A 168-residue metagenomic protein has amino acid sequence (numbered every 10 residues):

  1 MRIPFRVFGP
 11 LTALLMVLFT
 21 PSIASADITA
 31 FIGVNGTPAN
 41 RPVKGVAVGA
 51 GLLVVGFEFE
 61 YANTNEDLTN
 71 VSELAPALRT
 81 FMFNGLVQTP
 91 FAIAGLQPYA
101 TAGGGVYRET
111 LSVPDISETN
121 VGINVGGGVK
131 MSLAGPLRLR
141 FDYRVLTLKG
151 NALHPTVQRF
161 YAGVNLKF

Functional and structural regions predicted by a protein language model:
M1-D27: Cleavable N-terminal export/targeting peptides
M16-F19, G36, G104: Local alpha-helix boundary/kink/capping signal
S25-V34, P98-A102: Transmembrane beta-strand segments of Gram-negative outer membrane beta-barrel proteins
I32-V34, Y61, Y143: A cross-domain feature marking catalytic cores of carbohydrate-active enzymes and several ubiquitous metabolic/repair
V34-K44, N70-A75, S112-E118, K149-V157: Solvent-exposed loop/turn segments connecting transmembrane beta-strands in outer-membrane beta-barrel proteins
G49-I123, M131-L133, L139-F141, F160-F168: Gram-negative (and chloroplast) outer-membrane scaffold detector with strong preference for beta-barrel transmembrane
L146: Conserved Rossmann-like nucleotide-cofactor binding loop
